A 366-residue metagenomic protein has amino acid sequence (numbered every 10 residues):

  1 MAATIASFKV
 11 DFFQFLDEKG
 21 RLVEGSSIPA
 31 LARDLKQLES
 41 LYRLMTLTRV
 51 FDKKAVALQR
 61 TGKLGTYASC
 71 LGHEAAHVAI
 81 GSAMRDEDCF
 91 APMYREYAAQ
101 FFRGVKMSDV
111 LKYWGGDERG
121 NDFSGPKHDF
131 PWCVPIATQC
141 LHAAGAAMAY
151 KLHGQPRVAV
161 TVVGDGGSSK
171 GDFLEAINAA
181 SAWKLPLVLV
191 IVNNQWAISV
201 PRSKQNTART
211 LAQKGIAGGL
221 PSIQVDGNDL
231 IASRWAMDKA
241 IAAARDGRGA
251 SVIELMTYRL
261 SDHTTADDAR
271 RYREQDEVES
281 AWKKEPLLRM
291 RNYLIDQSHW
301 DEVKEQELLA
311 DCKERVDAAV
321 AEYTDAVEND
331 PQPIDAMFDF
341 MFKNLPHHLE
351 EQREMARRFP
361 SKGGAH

Functional and structural regions predicted by a protein language model:
M1-A76, S261, R270, Q275-H366: Conserved acidic/glycine
T4-A6, I80-A83, A243-A244: A general structural signal for short secondary-structure junctions and capping/turn motifs
D17, P92, Q224-D226: Structural signal for conserved beta-strand scaffold positions within catalytic alpha/beta enzyme cores
V50-K53, A57-L185, P201-T207, A212-Q213 (+1 more regions): Cofactor-binding active-site loop characterized by glycine-rich and histidine/acidic residues
A76, F101, I198, S233 (+2 more regions): Short secondary-structure boundary/hinge segments and terminal tails
Y94, L255-T257, M341: A general secondary-structure junction signal
A137-D325: Glycine-rich ThDP/TPP pyrophosphate-binding loop and its adjacent helix/strand module within ThDP-dependent enzymes
